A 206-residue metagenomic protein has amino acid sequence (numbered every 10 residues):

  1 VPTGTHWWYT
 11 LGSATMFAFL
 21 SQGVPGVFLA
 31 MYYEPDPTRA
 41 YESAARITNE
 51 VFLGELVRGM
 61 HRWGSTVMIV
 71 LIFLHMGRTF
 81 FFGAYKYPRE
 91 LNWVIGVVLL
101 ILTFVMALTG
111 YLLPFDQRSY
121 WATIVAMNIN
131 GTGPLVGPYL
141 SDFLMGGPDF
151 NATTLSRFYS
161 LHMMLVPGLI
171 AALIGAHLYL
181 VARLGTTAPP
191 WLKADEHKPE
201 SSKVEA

Functional and structural regions predicted by a protein language model:
V1-A206: Membrane-embedded alpha-helical bundles that constitute the cytochrome b-like, heme-associated redox core of multi-pass
